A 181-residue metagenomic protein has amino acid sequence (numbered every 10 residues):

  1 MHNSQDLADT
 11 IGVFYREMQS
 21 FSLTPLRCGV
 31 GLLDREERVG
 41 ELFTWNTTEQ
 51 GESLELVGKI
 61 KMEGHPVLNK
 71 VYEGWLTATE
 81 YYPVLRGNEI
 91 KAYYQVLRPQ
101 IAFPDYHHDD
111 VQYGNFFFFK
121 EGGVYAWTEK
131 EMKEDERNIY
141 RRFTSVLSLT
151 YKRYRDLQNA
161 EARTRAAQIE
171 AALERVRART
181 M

Functional and structural regions predicted by a protein language model:
M1-D9, R153-T180: Signal-transmission linkers at sensory-effector interfaces
M1-L7, I11-L23, L32-R35, A172 (+1 more regions): Short regulatory alpha-helical segment in sensory/regulatory domains of signaling proteins that mediates
H2, D6, H108, T128-D135 (+2 more regions): Non-transmembrane, amphipathic alpha-helical segments
G29-P83, G87-I90: GAF sensory/regulatory domain recognition with acknowledged cross-activation on helical regulatory dimers
Y81-G123, E131: Helix-to-coil/beta transition segments that act as allosteric "coupling" elements at the rims of sensory or catalytic
V124-E129, L147: Short, well-ordered beta-strand elements
M132-K152: Amphipathic alpha-helical "output/dimerization" segments
